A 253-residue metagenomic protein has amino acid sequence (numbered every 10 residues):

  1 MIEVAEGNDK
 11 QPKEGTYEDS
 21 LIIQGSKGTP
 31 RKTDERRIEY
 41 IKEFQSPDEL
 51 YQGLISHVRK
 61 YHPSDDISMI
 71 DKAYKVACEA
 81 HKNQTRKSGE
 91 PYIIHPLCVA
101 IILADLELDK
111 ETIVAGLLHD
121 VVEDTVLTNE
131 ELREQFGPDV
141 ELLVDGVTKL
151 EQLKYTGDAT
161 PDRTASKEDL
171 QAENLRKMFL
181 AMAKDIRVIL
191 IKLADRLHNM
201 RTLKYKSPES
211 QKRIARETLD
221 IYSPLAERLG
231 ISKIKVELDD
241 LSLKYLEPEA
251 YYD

Functional and structural regions predicted by a protein language model:
M1-D253: Active-site helical microenvironments for divalent-metal-assisted chemistry
